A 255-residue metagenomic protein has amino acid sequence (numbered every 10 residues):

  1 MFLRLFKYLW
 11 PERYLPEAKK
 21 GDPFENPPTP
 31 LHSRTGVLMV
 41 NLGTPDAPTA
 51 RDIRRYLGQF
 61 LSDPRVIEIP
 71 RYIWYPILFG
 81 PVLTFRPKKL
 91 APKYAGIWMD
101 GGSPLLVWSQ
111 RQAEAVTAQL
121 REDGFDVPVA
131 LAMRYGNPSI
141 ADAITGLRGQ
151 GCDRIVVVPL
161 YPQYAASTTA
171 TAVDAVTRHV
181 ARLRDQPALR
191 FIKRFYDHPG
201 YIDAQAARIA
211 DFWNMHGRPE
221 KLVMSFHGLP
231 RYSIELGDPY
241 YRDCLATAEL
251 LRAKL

Functional and structural regions predicted by a protein language model:
F2-L255: Active-site-proximal alpha-helix that buttresses catalytic centers in soluble enzyme cores
